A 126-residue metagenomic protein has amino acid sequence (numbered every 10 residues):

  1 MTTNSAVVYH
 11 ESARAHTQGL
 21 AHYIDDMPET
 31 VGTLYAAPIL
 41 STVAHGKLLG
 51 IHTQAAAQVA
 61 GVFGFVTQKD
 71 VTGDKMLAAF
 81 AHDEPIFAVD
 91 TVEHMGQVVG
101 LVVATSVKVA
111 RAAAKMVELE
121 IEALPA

Functional and structural regions predicted by a protein language model:
M1-A126: Flexible, low-hydrophobicity surface segments
